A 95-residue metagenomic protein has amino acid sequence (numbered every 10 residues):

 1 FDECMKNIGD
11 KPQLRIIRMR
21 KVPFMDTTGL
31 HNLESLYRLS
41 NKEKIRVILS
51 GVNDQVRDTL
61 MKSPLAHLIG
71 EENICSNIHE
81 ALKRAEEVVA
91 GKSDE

Functional and structural regions predicted by a protein language model:
F1-E95: Structured cytosolic domains appended to multi-pass membrane proteins
